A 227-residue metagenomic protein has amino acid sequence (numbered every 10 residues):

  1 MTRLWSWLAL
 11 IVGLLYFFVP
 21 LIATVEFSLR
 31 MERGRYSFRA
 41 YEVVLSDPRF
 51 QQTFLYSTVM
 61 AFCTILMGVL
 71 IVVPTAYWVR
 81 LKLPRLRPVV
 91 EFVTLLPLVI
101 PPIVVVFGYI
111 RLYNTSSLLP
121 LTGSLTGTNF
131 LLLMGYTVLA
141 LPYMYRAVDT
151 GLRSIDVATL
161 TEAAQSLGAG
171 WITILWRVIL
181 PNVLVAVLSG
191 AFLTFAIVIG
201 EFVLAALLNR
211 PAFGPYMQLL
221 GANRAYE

Functional and structural regions predicted by a protein language model:
T2-R33, S46-R153, N182-F202, L207-N209 (+1 more regions): Membrane-water interface segments at the C-terminal ends of transmembrane alpha-helices in multi-pass inner-membrane
R33-S46, N209-G221: Short hydrophobic, aromatic-rich alpha-helical segments embedded in or entering the lipid bilayer of multi-pass
D156-L160: Short glycine/proline-centered loop/turn elements that form peptide/ligand docking sites
A164: The alpha-helix within a helix-turn-helix
L167-G168, P181: Glycine/proline-centered hinge or cleavage motifs at structural transition points of membrane proteins
